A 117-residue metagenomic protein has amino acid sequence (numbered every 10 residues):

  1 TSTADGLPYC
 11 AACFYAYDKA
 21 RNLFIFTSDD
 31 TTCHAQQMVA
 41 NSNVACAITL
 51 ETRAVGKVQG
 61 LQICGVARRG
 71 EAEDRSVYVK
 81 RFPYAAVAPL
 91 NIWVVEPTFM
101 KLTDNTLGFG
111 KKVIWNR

Functional and structural regions predicted by a protein language model:
T1-D30, M38, V44-L50: Short beta-strand segments
P8-C10, M38-V39, K57-Q59, L107: Short glycine/proline-enriched turns and hinge-like loops at secondary-structure junctions
A16, Q36, P83-A85: Short secondary-structure boundary/capping segments
S28-T32, A45-L50, E73-A85: Short acidic (Asp/Glu) patches
A35-Q36, D104: Activation segment
Q37-M38, Y78: A generic structural signal for nonpolar/aromatic side chains embedded in well-ordered alpha-helices
V55-R117: Charged, gly/pro-rich active-site loop segments
